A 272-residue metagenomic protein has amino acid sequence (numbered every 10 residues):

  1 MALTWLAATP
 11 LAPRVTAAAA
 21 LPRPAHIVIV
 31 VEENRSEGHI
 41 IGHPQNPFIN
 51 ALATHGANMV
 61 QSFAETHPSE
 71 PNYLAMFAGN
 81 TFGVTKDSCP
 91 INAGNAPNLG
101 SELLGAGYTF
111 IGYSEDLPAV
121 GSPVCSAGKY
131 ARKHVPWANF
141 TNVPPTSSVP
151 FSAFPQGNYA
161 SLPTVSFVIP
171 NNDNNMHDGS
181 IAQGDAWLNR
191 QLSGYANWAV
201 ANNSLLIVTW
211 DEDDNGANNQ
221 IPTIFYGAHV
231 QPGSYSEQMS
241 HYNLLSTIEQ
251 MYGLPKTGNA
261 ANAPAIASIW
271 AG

Functional and structural regions predicted by a protein language model:
M1-R14: Secretory targeting and sorting signals
V15-G272: Flexible, surface-exposed loop/gating regions in the mature catalytic domains of secreted/periplasmic hydrolases
